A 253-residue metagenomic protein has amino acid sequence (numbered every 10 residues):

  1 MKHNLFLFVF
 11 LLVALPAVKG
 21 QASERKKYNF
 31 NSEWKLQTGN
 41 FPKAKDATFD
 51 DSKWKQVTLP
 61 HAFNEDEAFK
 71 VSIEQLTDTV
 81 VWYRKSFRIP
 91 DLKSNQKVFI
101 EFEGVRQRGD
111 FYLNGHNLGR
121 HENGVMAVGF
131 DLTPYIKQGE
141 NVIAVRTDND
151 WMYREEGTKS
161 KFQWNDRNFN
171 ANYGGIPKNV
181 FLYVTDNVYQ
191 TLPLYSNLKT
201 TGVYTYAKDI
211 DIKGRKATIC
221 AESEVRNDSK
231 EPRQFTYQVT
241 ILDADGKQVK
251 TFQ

Functional and structural regions predicted by a protein language model:
M1-E24: Bacterial Sec-dependent N-terminal signal peptides
A22-H61: Mature N-terminal segment immediately following signal peptide/propeptide cleavage in secreted/periplasmic
E24-R25, I73-D78, A207-K216: Short, solvent-exposed beta-strand/turn "edge" segments of beta-rich domains on protein surfaces
Y28, N40, D78-K199, D243-D245: Accessory beta-strand-rich segments of carbohydrate-active enzymes
T58, G119, K250-F252: A structural microfeature
H61-Q75: Surface-exposed, low-complexity/disordered Ser/Thr/Gly/Pro/Asn-rich loops and linkers
L113, G214-Q253: Beta-strand-rich binding/interaction modules
Y189-D228: Surface beta-strand/loop "capping" patches
